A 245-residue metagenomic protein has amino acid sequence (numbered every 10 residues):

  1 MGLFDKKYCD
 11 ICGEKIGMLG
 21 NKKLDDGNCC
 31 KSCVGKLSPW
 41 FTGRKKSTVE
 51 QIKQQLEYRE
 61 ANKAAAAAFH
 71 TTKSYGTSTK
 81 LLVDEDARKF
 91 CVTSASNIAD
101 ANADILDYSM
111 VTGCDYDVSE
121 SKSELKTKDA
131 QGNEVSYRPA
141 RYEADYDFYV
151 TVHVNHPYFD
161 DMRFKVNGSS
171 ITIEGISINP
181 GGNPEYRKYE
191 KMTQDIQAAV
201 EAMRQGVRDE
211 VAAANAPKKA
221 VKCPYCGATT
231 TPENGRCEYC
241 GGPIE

Functional and structural regions predicted by a protein language model:
L3-K23: Short recognition patches in nucleic-acid-associated and regulatory proteins
F4-C9, D26-G27, A220, N234: Residues immediately within or flanking Cys/His clusters that coordinate Zn2+ in small zinc-binding modules
C9-C12, C30-C33, C223-C226, C237-C240: Short cysteine-rich clusters marking metal-coordination/redox-active sites
L19-N28, T231-R236: Short linker/helix segments within small regulatory modules
G27-G43, G241-E245: Short Cys/His-rich micro-motifs in 6-15 aa windows
L37-D104: Anionic N-terminal interaction surfaces
A87-V135: Phosphoinositide-binding peripheral membrane targeting modules
C114-P217: Acidic, Ser/Thr- and proline-rich intrinsically disordered linker/docking segments of eukaryotic scaffolds
